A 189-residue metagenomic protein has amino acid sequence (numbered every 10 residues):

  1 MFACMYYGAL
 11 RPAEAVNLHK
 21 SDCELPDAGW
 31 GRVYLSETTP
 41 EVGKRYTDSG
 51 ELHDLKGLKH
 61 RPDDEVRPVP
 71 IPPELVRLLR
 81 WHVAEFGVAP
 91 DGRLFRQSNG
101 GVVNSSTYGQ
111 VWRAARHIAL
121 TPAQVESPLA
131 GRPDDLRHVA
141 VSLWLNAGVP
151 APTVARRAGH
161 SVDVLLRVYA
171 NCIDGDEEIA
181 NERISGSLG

Functional and structural regions predicted by a protein language model:
M1-V16, S142-N146: Short pre-functional
G8, V69, R77, W81-R156 (+1 more regions): Short, basic (Lys/Arg/His-rich) helix/loop patches that form interaction surfaces in the mid-to-C-terminal regions
V16-N17, A155: Short, surface-exposed helix/turn micro-motifs that flank interaction/cofactor sites
N17-A84: Conserved tyrosine-mediated DNA breakage-rejoining catalytic core shared by Y-recombinases
L18-S21, V139, R167: Structural detector for helix-capping/boundary residues
C23, T39, A151, A158-R183: Catalytic-site neighborhood detector that most strongly recognizes the C-terminal catalytic loop/helix of tyrosine
S36, P72, R96-S98, A170: Residue-level detector of conserved, well-ordered beta-strand and adjacent loop positions that form binding/recognition
I184-G189: Intrinsically disordered, low-complexity basic tails/linkers immediately adjacent to helix-turn-helix/homeobox/MYB/SANT
